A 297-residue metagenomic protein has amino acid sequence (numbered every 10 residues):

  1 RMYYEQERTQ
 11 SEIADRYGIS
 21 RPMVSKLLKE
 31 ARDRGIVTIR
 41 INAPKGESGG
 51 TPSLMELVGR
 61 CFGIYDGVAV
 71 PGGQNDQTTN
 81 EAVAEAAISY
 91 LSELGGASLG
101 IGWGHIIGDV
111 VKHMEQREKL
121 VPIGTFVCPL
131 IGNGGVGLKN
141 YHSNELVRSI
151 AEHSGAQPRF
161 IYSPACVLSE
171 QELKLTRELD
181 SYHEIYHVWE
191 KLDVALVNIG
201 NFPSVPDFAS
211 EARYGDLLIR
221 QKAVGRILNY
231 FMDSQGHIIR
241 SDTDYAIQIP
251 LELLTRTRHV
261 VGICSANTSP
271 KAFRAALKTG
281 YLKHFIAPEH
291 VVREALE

Functional and structural regions predicted by a protein language model:
R1-R8, R32: Short, amphipathic alpha-helical "recognition" segments used to contact nucleic acids or chromatin
T9-I19: Short alpha-helical "recognition helix" segments of helix-turn-helix
M23, L28, I41: Residues in the helix-turn-helix
K26, H237-E297: ATP/nucleoside-binding phosphotransfer catalytic cores, i.e., glycine-rich phosphate-binding loops
G35-G49: Short Lys/Arg-enriched helix C-cap and helix-to-coil transition segments that create basic nucleic-acid-contact patches
S53-S89, E93-G95, L120-P203, S210-A212 (+1 more regions): Ligand-binding beta-strand-loop-alpha-helix segment within the catalytic cores of soluble metabolic enzymes
L99-D109, N201-P203, A266-T268: Gly/Ser/Thr-rich loops at beta-strand to alpha-helix junctions that form or flank small-molecule/cofactor-binding
F208-I238: Gly/Ser/Thr-rich active-site loops/lids in small-molecule metabolic enzymes that frequently grip phosphoryl groups
